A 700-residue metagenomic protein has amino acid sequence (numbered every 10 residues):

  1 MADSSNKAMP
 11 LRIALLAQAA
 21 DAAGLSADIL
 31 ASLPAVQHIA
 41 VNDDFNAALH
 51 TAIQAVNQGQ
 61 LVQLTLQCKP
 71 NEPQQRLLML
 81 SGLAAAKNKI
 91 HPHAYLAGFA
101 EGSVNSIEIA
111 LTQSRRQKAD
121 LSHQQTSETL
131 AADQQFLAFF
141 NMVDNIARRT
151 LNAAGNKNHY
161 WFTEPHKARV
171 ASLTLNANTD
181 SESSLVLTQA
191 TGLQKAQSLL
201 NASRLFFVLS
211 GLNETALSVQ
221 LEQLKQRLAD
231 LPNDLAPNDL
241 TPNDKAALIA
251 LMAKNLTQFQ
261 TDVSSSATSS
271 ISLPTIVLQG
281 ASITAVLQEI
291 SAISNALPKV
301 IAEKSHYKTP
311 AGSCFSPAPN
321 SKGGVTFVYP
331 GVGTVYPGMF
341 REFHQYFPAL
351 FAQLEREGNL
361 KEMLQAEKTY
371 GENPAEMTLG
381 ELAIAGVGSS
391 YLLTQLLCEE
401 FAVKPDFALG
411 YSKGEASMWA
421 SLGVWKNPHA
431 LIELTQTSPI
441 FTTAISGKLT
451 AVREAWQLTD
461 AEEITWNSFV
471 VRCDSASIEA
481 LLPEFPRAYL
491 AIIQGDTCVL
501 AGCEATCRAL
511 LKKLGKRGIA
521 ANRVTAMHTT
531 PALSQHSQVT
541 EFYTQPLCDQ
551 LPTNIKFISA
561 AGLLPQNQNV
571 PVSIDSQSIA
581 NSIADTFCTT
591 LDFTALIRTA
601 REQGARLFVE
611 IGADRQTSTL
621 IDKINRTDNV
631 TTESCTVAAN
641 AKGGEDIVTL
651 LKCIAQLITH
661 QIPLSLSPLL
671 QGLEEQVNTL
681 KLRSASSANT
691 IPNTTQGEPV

Functional and structural regions predicted by a protein language model:
A2-R12, L16-A20, G24-L25, L80 (+4 more regions): Flexible catalytic loop/linker elements that gate and position reactive groups at enzyme active sites
R12-A19, A23-L30, V36-H38, A52 (+16 more regions): Conserved small-residue
S26-G59, L64, K69-N71, R115-F139 (+1 more regions): Conserved catalytic cysteine-centered active-site region of acyl-thioester-dependent Claisen-condensing enzymes
N152-H166, K299-P310, P317, A385-L409 (+4 more regions): Flexible, low-complexity segments
G211, G280, S305-S477, A526 (+3 more regions): FabD-like malonyl-/acyl-CoA
R227-L231, A296-I301, R487-Y489, L511-R523: A common structural junction motif
A267-S269, G410, A488-Q494, C498 (+1 more regions): Short beta-strand
I271, A451-E462, G518-F608: Acyltransferase
